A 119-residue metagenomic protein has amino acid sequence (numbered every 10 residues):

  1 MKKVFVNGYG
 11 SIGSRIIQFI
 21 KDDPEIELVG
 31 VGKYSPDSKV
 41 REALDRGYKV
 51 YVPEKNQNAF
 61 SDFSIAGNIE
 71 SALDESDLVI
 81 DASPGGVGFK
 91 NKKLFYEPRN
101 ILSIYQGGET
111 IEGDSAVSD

Functional and structural regions predicted by a protein language model:
M1-D119: N-terminal Rossmann-like NAD(P) cofactor-binding subdomain of oxidoreductases, focused on the glycine-rich
